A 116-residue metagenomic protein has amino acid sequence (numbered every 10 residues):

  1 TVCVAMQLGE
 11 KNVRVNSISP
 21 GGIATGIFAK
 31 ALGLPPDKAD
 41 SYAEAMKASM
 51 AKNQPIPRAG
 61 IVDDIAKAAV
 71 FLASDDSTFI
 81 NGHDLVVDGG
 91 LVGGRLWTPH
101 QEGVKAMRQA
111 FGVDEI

Functional and structural regions predicted by a protein language model:
T1-V2, M6, V13, A66-K67 (+1 more regions): Conserved active-site helix of classical SDR/Rossmann-fold NAD(P)-dependent CH-OH oxidoreductases
T1-V4, L8, I18, L72: Hydrophobic alpha-helix immediately C-terminal to the catalytic Tyr-X-X-X-Lys motif of short-chain
L8-E10, I23, G60, A73: A short hydrophobic alpha-helix cap/turn motif
G9, R14, I80-G82: Short, small/polar-rich loop/turn modules that mediate ligand/substrate recognition or access, typified
S17, D40-D76, I80, G89 (+1 more regions): C-terminal helical subdomain
P20-L34, G93: Short, flexible catalytic-loop segment of classical short-chain dehydrogenase/reductase
N81-I116: Short C-terminal tail/terminal secondary-structure segment of NAD(P)H-dependent dehydrogenase/reductase domains
